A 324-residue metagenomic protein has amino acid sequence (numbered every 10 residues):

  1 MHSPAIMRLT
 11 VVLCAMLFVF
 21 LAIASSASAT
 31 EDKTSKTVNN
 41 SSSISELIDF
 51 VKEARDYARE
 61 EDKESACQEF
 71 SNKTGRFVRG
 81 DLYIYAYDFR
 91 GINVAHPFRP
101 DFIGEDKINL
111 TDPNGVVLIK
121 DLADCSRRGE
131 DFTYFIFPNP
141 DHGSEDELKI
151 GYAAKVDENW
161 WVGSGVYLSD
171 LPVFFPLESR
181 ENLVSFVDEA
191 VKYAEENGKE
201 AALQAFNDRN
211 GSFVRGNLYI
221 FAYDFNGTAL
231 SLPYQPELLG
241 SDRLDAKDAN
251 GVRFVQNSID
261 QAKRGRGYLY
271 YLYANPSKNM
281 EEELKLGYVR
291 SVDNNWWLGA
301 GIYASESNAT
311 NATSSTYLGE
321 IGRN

Functional and structural regions predicted by a protein language model:
H2-L13: Bacterial N-terminal signal peptides that target proteins for export
A5-I6, A22, E320: Generic short N-terminal amphipathic or hydrophobic helices
V12-A22: Bacterial N-terminal signal peptides
A27-N324: N-terminal membrane-sensor/transducer module of prokaryotic signaling receptors
